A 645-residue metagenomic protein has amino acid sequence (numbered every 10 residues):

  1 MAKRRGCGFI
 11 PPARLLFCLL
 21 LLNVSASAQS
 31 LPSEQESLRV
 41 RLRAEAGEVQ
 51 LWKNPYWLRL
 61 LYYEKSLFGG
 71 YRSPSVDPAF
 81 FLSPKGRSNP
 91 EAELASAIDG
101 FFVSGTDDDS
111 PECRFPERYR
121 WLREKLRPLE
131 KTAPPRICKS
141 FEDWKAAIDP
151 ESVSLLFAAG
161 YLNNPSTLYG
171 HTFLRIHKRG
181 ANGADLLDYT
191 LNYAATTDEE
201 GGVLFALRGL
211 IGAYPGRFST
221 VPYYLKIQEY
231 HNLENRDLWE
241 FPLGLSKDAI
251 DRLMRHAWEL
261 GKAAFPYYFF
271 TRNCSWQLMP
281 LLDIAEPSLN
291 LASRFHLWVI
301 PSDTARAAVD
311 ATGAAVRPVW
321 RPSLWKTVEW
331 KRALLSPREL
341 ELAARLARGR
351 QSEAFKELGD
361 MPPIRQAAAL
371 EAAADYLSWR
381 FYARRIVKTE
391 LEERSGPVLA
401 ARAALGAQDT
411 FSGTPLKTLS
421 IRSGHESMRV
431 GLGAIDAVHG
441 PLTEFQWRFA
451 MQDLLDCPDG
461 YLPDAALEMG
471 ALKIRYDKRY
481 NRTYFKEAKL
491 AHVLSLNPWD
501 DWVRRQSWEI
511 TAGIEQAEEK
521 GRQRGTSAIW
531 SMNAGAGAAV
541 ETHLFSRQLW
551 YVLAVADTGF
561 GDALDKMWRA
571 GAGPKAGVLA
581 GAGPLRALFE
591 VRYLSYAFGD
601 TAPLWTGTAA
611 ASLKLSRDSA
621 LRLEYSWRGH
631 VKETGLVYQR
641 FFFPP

Functional and structural regions predicted by a protein language model:
G70-I148: Low-complexity, highly charged intrinsically disordered N-terminal segments that act as targeting/localization
D149-N235, P441, W447, D456 (+4 more regions): Glycine-rich catalytic cores of cysteine/serine-nucleophile enzymes that process amide/ester linkages in cell-envelope
Y223-V299, G559-G561: Active-site nucleophile-His-acid catalytic modules used for acyl/amide transfer and hydrolysis across diverse enzymes
T271, S275, R321-K326, W330-L462: Outer-membrane beta-barrel initiation region
G424-M428, P441-T443, P463-G470, W502-W508 (+5 more regions): Outer-envelope beta-barrel architecture signal
A434-V438, M451-D453, A471-Y480, H492-L496 (+7 more regions): Transmembrane beta-strands of outer-membrane beta-barrel pores
W447, A609, H630-P645: Outer-membrane beta-barrel "beta-signal"
D453-G460, S495-V503, E541-Y551, G581-F589 (+2 more regions): Repeated loop/turn-to-beta-strand initiation elements of outer-membrane beta-barrel proteins
